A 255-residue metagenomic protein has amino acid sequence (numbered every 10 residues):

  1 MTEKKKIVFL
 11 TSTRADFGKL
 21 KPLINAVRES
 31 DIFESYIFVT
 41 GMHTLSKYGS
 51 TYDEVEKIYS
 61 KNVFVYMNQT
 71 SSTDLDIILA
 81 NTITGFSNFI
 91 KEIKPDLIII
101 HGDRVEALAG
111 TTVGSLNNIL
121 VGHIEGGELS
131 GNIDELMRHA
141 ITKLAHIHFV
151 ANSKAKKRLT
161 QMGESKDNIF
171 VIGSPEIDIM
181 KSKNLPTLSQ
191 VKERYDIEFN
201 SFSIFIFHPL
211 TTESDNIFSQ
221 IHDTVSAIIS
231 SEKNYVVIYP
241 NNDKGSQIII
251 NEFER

Functional and structural regions predicted by a protein language model:
K6-T13, G18-A26, Y66-K166: Active-site and donor-binding regions of nucleotide-sugar-utilizing enzymes
F9, I37-V39, H123, V171 (+2 more regions): Structural beta-sheet core signal
S12-T13, V39-M42, G126, S174 (+1 more regions): Cofactor-binding loop segments of dinucleotide-utilizing enzymes, especially the Rossmann-like FAD- and NAD(P)+-binding
S30-Y36, S231-Y235: A generic structural motif
E34-I78: Conserved nucleotide-sugar phosphate-binding/catalytic loop shared by glycosyltransferases and other
T44, T51-V55, P186-R255: Donor-nucleotide binding loops and adjacent catalytic segments primarily of GT-B fold Leloir glycosyltransferases
T44-K47, A145-I217: A nucleotide-sugar donor-handling region in carbohydrate enzymes
T82-F86, E176, N251-R255: Donor nucleotide-activated moiety binding/catalytic core segment of transferases that use nucleotide-activated donors
